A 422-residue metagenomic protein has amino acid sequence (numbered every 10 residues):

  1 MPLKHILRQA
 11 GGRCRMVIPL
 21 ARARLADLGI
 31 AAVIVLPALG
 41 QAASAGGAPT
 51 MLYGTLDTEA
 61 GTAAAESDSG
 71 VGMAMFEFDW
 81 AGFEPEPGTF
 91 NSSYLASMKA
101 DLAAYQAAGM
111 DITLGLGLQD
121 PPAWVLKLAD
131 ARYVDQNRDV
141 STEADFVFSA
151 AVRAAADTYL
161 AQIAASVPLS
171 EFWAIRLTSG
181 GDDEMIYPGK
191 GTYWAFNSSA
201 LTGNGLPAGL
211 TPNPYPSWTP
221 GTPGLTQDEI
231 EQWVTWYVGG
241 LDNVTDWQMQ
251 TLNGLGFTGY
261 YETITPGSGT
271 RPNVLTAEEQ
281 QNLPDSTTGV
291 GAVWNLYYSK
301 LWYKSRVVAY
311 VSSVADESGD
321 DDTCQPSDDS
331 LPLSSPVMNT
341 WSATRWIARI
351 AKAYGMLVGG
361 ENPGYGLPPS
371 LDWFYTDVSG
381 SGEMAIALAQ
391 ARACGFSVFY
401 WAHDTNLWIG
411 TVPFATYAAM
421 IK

Functional and structural regions predicted by a protein language model:
M1-R22: N-terminal secretory signal peptides that target proteins for export/translocation
T50-G54, G72-F76, I112-L116, W173-L177 (+4 more regions): Hydrophobic faces of well-ordered beta-strands that scaffold small-molecule active sites in alpha/beta enzyme cores
L52-T62, P87-Q106, A151-T158, N243-W247 (+1 more regions): Aromatic- and glycine-enriched glycan-recognition loops and surfaces that form the carbohydrate-binding subsites
T55-S67, W294-N295, T344, S381-A387: Short, acidic/polar
G61-S69, M75-R138, V167, N253: Aromatic-lined substrate-binding rim segments of carbohydrate-active enzymes
W80-S93, D139-D157, Q227-D242, S327-V337 (+2 more regions): The substrate-binding groove and active-site-proximal loops of carbohydrate-active enzymes, especially glycoside
G117, P121, Y297-S299, S305-C324 (+1 more regions): Substrate-binding cleft of secreted/luminal carbohydrate-active enzymes
N137-V308: Polysaccharide-binding and catalytic clefts of secreted carbohydrate-active enzymes
